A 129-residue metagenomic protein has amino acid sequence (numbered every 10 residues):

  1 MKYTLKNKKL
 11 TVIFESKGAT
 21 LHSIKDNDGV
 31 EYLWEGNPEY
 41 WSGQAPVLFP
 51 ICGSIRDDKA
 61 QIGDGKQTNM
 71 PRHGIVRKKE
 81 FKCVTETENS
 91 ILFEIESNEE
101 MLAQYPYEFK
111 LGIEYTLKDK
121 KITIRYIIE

Functional and structural regions predicted by a protein language model:
M1-I127: Surface-exposed acidic/polar loop and edge beta-strand patches at domain peripheries
